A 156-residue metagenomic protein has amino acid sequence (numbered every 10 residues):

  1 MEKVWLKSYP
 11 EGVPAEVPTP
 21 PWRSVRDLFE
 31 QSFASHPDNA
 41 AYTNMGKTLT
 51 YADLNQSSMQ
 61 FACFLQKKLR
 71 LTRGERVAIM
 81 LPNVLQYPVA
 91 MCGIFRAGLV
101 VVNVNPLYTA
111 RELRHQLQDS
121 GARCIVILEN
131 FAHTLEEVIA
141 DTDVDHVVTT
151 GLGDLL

Functional and structural regions predicted by a protein language model:
M1-W22: Flexible, non-catalytic linker and terminal segments flanking ANL/adenylate-forming cores
T19-P21, D38-T72, A78-V84, P88-C92 (+1 more regions): Conserved AMP-binding/adenylate-forming core of the ANL superfamily
S24, L28-F29, F61, E112 (+1 more regions): Hydrophobic alpha-helical segments typical of transmembrane helices and their membrane-interface/capping positions
T72-E75, G121-R123: Short acidic/histidine-rich motifs immediately flanking catalytic phosphotransfer sites in two-component signaling
R96-L156: Structural core segment of the AMP-binding/adenylate-forming
